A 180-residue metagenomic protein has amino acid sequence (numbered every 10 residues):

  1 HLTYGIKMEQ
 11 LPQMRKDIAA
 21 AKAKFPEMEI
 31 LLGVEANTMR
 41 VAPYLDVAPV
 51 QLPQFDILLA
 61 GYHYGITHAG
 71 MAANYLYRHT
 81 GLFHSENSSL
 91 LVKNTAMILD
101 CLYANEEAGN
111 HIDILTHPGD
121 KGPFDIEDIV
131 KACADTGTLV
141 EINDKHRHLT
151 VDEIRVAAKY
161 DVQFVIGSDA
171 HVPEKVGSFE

Functional and structural regions predicted by a protein language model:
L2-D135: Extended substrate/RNA-proximal surfaces in nucleic-acid metabolism proteins
N37, K121, H146-R147, H171: Conserved beta-strand edge residues that scaffold enzyme active sites
I66-T67, R147-H148, H171-K175: Short gly/pro/ser/thr-enriched loop/turn and capping motifs at secondary-structure boundaries
G137-R147, G167-S168: His/Asp/Glu-enriched short active-site or ligand-binding loop at hydrolase and phosphoryl-transfer sites
I142-D161: Short, motif-level signal for alpha-helix interfacial/capping segments enriched in acidic residues and aromatics/proline
V162-G177: Short acidic/histidine-rich active-site segments
